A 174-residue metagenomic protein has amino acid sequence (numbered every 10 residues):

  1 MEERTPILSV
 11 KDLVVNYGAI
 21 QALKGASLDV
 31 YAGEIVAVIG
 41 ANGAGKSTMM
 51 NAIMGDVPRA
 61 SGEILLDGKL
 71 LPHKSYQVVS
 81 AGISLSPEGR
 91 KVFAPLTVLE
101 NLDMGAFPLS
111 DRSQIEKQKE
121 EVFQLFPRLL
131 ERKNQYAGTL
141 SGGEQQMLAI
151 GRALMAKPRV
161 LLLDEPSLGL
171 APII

Functional and structural regions predicted by a protein language model:
E2-I174: Glycine-rich phosphate-binding loops of nucleotide-dependent enzymes
